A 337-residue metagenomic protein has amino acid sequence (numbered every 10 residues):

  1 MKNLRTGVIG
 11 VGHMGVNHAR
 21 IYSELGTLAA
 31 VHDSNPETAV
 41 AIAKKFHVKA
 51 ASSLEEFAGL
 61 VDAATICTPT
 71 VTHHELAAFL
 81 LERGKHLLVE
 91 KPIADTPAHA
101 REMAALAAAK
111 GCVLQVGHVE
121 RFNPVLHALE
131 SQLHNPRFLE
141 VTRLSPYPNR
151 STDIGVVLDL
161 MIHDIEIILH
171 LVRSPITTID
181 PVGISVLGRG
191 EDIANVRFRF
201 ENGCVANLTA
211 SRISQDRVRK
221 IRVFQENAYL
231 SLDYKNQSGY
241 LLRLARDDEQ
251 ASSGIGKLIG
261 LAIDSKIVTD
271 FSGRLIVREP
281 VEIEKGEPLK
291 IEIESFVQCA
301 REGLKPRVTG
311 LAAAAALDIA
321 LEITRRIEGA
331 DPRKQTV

Functional and structural regions predicted by a protein language model:
M1-F46, I168, T336: N-terminal Rossmann-like dinucleotide-binding module
L28, V48, R83-K85, K110-V113 (+1 more regions): A short helix->loop->beta-strand "cap" motif at the edges of active sites that frequently abuts
F46-A104: Beta-loop-alpha module in the N-terminal Rossmann-like domain of NAD(P)-dependent dehydrogenases, especially those
S52, V89-E90, L114-V116, L232: Hydrophobic residues in well-ordered beta-strands that form the structural core
A63-I66, V281-I283, K290-V337: C-terminal helix-rich "cap/oligomerization" subdomain common to oxidoreductases
A94-S151: A contiguous active-site-proximal alpha/beta segment in oxidoreductase catalytic domains
G117-P124, Y147-T178, E191-D192, A312: Mid-domain beta-loop-alpha active-site segment that forms a flexible, acidic cofactor/metal-binding surface
I165-E249, E282-G286, K290-L304: Contiguous beta-strand/loop segments that form the cofactor/metal-binding neighborhood of enzyme cores
